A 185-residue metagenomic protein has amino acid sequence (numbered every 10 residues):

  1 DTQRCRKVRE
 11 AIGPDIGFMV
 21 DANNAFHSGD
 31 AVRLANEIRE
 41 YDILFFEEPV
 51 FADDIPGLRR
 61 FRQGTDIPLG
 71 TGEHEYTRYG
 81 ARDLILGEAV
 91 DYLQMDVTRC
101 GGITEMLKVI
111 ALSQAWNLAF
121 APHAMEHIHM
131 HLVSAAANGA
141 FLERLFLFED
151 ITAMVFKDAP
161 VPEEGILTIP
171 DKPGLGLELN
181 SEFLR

Functional and structural regions predicted by a protein language model:
D1-H123: Catalytic core of soluble alpha/beta enzymes
M125-R185: Flexible C-terminal active-site loop/helix
